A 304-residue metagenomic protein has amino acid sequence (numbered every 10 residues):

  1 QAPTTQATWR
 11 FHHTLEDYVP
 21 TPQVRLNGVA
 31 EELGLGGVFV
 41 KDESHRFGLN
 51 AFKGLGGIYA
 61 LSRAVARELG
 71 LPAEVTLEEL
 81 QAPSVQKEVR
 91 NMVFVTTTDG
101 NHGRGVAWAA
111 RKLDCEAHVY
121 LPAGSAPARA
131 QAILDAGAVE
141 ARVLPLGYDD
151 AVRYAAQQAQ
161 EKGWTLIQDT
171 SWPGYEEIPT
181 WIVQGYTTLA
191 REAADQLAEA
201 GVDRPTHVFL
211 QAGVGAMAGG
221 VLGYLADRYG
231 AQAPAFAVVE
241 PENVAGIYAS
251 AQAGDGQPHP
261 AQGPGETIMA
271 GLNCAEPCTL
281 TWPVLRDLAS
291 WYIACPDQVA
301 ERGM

Functional and structural regions predicted by a protein language model:
Q1-M304: PLP-dependent amino-acid enzyme catalytic core
